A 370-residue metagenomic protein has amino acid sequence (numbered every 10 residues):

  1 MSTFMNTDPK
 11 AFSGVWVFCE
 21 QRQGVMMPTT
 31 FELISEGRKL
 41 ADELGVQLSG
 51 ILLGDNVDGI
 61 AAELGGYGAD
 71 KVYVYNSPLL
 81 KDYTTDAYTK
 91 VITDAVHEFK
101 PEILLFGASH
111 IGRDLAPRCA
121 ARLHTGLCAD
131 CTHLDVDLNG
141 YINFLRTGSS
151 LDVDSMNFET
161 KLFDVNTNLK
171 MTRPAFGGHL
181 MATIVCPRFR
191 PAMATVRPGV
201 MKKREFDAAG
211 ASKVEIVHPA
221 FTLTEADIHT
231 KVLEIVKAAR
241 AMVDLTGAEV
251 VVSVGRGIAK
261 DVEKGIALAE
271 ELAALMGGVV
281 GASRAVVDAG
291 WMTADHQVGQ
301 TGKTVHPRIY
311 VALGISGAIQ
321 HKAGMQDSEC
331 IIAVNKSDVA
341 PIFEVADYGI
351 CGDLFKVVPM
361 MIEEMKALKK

Functional and structural regions predicted by a protein language model:
M1-K370: N-terminal glycine-rich FAD/FM-binding segment characteristic of electron-transfer flavoproteins
